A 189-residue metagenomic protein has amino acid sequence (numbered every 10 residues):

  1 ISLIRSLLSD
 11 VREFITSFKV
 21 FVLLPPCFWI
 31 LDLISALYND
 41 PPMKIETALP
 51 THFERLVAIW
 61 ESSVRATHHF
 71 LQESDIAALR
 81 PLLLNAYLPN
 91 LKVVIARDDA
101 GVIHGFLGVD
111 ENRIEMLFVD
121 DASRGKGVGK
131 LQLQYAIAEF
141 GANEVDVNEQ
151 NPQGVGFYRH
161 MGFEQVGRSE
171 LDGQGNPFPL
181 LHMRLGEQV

Functional and structural regions predicted by a protein language model:
K44-A58: A short beta-loop-alpha structural element at the N-terminal edge of CoA-dependent acyl/N-acetyltransferase catalytic
A58-L84: Conserved GNAT-fold acetyl-CoA-binding loop/helix
L84-I95, R113: A short helix-loop-beta-strand connector motif used in the catalytic cores of GNAT acetyltransferases and, in some
K92-G105: Conserved beta-hairpin
R113-R124, N148: A short, internal acetyl-CoA/4′-phosphopantetheine-binding micro-motif in the GNAT/acyltransferase core
G125-A138, G156, H160: Conserved acetyl-CoA-binding loop-helix of GNAT-fold acetyltransferases
E139-Q150: Conserved GNAT acetyl-CoA-binding A-motif
R159-R168: Conserved acetyl-CoA-binding loop of GNAT-fold acetyltransferases
